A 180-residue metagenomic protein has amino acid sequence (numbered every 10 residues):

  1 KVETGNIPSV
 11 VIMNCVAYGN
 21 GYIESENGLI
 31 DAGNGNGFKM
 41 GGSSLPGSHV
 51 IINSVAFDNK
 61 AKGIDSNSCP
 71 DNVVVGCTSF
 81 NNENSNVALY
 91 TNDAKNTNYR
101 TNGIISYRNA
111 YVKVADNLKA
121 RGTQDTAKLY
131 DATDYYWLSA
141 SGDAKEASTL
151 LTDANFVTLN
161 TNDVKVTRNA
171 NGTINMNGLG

Functional and structural regions predicted by a protein language model:
K1-N27, K39-M40, P46-K62, P70-E83 (+2 more regions): Right-handed parallel beta-helix
G63-S66, N86-L89: Extended hydrophobic-aromatic, low-complexity segments
E83, Y90-G180: Acidic, glycine- and Ser/Thr-rich low-complexity intrinsically disordered tracts in extracellular/secreted proteins
